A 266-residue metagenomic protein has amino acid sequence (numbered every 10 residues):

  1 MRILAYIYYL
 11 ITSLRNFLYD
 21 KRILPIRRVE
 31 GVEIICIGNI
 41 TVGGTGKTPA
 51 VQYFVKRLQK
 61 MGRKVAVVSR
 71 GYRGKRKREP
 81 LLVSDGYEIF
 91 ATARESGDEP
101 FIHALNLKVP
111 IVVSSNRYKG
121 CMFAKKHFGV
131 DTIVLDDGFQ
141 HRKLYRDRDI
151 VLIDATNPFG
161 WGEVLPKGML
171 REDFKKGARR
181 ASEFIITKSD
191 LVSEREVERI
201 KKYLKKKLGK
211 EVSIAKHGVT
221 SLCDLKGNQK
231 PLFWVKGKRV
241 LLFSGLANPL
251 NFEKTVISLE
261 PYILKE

Functional and structural regions predicted by a protein language model:
M1-I34: A transmembrane-helix-recognition feature enriched in membrane-embedded lipid enzymes and envelope glyco-/phospholipid
I7, T48, H103, D136 (+4 more regions): Residue-level signal for inorganic ion chemistry
I35, Y53-V112: N-terminal phosphate/diphosphate-binding loop that engages ATP/GTP or pyrophosphate donors across diverse enzyme folds
I37-F54: Glycine-rich phosphate-binding P-loop
L82-F101, V130-T132, P158-K167, K175-K176 (+1 more regions): Phosphate-binding loop that captures ATP/GTP phosphates
N106-Y145: Phosphate-binding/switch loop-helix module in NTP-utilizing enzymes
K126, G138-K236, L241, E253: Conserved catalytic-core segment of NTP-binding enzymes
E260-E266: Short beta-strand elements in bilobed, periplasmic/extracellular small-molecule ligand-binding domains
